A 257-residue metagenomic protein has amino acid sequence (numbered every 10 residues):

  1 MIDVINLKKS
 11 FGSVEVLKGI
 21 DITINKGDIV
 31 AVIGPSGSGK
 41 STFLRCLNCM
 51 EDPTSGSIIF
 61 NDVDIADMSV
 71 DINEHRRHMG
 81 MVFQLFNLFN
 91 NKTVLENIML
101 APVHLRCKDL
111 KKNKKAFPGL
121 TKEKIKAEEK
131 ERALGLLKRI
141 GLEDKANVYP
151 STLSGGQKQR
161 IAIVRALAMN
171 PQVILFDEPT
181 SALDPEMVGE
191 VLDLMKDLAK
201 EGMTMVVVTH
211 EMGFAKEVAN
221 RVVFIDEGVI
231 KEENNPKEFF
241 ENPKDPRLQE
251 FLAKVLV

Functional and structural regions predicted by a protein language model:
M1-E238: ABC family nucleotide-binding domain
E233, K237-V257: C-terminal boundary and immediately downstream tail of ABC-type ATPase nucleotide-binding domains
